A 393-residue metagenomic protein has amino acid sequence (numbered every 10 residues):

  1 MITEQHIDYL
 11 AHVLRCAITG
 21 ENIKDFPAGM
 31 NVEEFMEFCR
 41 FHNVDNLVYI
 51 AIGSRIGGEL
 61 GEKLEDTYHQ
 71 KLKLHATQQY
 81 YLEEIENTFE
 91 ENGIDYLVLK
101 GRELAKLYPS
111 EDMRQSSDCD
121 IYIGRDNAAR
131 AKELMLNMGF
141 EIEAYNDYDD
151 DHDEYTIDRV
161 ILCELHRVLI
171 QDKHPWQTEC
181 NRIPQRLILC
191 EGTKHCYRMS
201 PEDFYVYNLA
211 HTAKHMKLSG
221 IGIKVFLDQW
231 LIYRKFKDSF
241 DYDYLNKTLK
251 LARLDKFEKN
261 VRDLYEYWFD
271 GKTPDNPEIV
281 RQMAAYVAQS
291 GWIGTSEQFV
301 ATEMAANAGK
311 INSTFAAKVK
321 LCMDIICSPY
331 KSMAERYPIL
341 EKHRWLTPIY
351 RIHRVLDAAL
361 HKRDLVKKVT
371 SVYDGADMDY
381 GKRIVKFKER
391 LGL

Functional and structural regions predicted by a protein language model:
M1-S117, I123-L393: Conserved NTP-donor binding/palm subdomain of two-metal-ion nucleotidyltransferases/polymerases, i.e., the charged
